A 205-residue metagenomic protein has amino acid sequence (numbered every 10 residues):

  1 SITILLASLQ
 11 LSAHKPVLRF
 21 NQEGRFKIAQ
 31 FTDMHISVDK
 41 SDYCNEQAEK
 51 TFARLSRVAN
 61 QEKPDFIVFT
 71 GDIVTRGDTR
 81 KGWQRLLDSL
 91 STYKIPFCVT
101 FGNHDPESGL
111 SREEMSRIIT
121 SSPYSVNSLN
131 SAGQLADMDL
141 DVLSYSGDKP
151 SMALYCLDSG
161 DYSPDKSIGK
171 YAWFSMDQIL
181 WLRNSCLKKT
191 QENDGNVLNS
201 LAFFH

Functional and structural regions predicted by a protein language model:
S1-S8: Bacterial N-terminal signal peptides
S8-L9, S163: Intrinsic structural disorder
A13-R85: N-terminal active-site segment of His-dependent metallophosphoesterases
K15-V17, Q84-V197: Extended active-site neighborhood of metal-dependent phosphoesterases/phosphodiesterases
F20-N21, L201-H205: Short, solvent-exposed beta-strand-terminating loops
R25-V38, S151-P164, F203: Active-site-proximal beta-strand elements of phosphoester/diester hydrolases
Q30-T32, I67-D72, F97-N103, N196 (+1 more regions): Active-site neighborhood of phospho(di)ester-bond hydrolases with catalytic His/Asp-centered motifs
H35-V38, A59-K63, L90-K94, C186-N193 (+1 more regions): Sec/Tat-exported extracytoplasmic proteins
